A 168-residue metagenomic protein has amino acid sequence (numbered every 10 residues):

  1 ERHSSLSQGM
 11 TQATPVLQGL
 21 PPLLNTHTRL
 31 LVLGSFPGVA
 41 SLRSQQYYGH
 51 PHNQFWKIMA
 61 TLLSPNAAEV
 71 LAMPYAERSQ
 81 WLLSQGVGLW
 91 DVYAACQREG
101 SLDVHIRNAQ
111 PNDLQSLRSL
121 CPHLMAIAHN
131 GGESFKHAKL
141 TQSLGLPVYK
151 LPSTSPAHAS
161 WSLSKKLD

Functional and structural regions predicted by a protein language model:
H3, G9-R29, H50-P51, L102-Q115 (+1 more regions): C-terminal capping/extension of enzyme domains
L23, Q80-L82, L120, T141: Generic structural signal for beta-strand residues in well-ordered domains
L31-L33: N-terminal nucleotide-binding beta1-loop-alpha1 segment
S35, D91-A94, L151-S153: Short loop/turn segments at strand-loop or loop-helix junctions that form parts of catalytic or ligand-binding pockets
A40-H105: Short, surface-exposed acidic-centric catalytic microdomains
S84-E133: Internal catalytic-core helix/loop-beta-alpha segment that presents or stabilizes conserved functional determinants
S134-A138: Short, well-ordered alpha-helical microsegments
